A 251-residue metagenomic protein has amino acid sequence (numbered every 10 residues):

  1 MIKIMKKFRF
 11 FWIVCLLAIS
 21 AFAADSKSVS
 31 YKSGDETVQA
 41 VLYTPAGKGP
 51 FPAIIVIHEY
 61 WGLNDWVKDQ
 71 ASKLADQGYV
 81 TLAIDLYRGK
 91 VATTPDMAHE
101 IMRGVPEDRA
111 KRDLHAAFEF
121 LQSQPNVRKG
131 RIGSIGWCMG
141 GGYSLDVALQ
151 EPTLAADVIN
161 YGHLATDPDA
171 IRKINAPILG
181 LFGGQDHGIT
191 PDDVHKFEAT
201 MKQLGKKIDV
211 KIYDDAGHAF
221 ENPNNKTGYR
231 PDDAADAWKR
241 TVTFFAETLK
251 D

Functional and structural regions predicted by a protein language model:
I2-W12: Bacterial N-terminal signal peptides that target proteins for export
C15-A23: Hydrophobic h-region of N-terminal signal peptides that target proteins for export in Gram-negative bacteria
S28-Q124, F220-N225: Serine-hydrolase catalytic machinery in alpha/beta-hydrolase-like enzymes
Q70, T190-T200: Short alpha-helix in the alpha/beta-hydrolase fold that links the catalytic acid
A116-N175: Primarily recognizes the serine-hydrolase "nucleophile elbow" in alpha/beta-hydrolase and SGNH/GDSL folds
I174, G180-F182: Short beta-strand/loop motif that positions the catalytic acidic residue of the alpha/beta-hydrolase fold
Q185-I189: Acidic catalytic loop of the alpha/beta-hydrolase fold
K202-D251: C-terminal catalytic histidine-bearing segment of alpha/beta-hydrolase fold enzymes
